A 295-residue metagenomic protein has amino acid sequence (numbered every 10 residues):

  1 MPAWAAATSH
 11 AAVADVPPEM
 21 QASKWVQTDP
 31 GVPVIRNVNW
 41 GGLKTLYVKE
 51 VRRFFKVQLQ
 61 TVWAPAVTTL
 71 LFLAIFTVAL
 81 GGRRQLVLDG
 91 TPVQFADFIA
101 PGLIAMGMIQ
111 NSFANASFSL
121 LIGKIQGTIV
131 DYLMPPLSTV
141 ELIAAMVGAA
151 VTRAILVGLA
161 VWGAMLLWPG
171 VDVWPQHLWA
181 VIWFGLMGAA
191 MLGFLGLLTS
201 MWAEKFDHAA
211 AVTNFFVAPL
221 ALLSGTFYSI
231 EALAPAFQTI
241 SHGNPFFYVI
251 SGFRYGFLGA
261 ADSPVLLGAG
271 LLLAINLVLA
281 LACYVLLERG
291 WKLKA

Functional and structural regions predicted by a protein language model:
P2-A295: Hydrophobic transmembrane alpha-helices and immediately adjacent juxtamembrane helices of multi-pass inner-membrane
